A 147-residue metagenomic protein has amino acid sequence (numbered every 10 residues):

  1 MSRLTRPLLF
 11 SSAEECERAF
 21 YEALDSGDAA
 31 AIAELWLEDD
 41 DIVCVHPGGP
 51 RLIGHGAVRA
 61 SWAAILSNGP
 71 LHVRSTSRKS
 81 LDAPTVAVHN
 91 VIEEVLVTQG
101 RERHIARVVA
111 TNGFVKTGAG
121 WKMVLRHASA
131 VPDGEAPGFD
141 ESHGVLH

Functional and structural regions predicted by a protein language model:
M1-E34, I42-H147: A beta-strand edge to alpha-helix "cap/lid" segment located at domain peripheries
L37: Helix-to-beta-strand junctions that scaffold the AdoMet/dcAdoMet cofactor pocket in Class I SAM-dependent enzymes
